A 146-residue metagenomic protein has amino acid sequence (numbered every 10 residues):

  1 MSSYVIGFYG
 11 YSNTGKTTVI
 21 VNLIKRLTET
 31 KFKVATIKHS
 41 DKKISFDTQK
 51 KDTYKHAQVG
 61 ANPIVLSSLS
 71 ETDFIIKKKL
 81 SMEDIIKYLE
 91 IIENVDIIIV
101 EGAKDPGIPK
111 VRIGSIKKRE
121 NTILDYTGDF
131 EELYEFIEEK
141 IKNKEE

Functional and structural regions predicted by a protein language model:
M1-K42: Walker A (P-loop) phosphate-binding motif
S2, G60, E93-N94, P106: Short loop/turn elements that form and flank the Walker-type P-loop nucleotide-binding site in RecA-like NTPase cores
K25-K77: N-terminal phosphate/diphosphate-binding loop that engages ATP/GTP or pyrophosphate donors across diverse enzyme folds
K33-A35, N62-V65, D73, D96-I98 (+2 more regions): Structural motif
K51-K55, M82-D84, I116: Short, hinge-like loop/turn segments at secondary-structure boundaries
P63-L66, E93, I141-E146: C-terminal accessory "lid"/substrate-recognition subdomains
I76-K104: Phosphate-binding/switch loop-helix module in NTP-utilizing enzymes
I97-E146: Phosphate/Mg2+-binding loops and adjacent switch elements in nucleotide/diphosphate-handling enzyme cores
